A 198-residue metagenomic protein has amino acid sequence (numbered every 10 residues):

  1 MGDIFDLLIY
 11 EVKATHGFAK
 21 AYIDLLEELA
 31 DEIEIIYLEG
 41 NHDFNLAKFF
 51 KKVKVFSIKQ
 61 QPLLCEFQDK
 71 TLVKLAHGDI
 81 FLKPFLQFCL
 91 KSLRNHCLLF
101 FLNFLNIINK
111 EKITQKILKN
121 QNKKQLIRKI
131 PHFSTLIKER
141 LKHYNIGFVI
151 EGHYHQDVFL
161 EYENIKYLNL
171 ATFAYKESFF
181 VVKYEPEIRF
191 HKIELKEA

Functional and structural regions predicted by a protein language model:
M1-F67: Core catalytic region of metal-dependent phosphoesterases/phosphodiesterases, especially metallo-beta-lactamase-like
L7-L29, N95-C97, F104-L105, N120-I146: N-terminal short leaders/motifs
K13-H16, K51-V53, F88-K91, E163-K166: Short, glycine/charged-enriched secondary-structure capping and boundary segments
E32, F67-K70, K142-N145: Glycine-rich phosphate-binding loop signature in dinucleotide/nucleotide-binding domains
S57-Q60, K74, D79, F85-C89 (+2 more regions): Conserved beta-sheet core of the metallophosphoesterase superfamily
L63-E66, Y175-K176, A198: A short acidic, often aromatic-flanked loop/helix-cap motif at beta-alpha or helix-coil junctions that lines enzyme
L75-F133: Active-site-proximal loop/helix segment associated with metal-binding centers of metalloenzymes
H191-A198: Short, solvent-exposed aromatic-acidic interface loops
